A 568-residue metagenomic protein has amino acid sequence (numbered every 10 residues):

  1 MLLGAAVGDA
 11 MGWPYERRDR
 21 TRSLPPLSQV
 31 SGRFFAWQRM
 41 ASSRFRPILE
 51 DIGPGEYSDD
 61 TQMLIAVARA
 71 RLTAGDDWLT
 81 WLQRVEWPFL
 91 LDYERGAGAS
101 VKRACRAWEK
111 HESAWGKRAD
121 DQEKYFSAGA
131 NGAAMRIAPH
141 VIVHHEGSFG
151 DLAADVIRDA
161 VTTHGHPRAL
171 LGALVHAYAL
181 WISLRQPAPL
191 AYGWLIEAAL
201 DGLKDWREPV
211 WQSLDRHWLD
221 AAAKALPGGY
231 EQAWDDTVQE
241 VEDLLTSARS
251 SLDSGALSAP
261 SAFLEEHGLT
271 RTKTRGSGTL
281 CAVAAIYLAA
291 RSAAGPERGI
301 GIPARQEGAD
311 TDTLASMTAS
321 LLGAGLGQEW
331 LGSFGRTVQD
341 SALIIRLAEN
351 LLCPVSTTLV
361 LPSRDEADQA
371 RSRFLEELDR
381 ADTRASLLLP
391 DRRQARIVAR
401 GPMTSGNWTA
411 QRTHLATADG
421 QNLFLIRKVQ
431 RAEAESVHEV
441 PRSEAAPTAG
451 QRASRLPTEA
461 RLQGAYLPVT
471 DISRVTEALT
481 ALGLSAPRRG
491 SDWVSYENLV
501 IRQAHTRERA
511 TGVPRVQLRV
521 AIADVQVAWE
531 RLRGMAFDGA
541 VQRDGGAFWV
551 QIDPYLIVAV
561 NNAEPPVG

Functional and structural regions predicted by a protein language model:
M1-R455: Structured, active/binding-site neighborhoods that engage oxygen-rich ligands
M403-W408, P487-S491, Q542-G545: Short, ordered beta-strand-loop transition motifs
Q451-T476, V516-L518, E564-G568: N-terminal beta-strand motif that seeds the catalytic metal site of vicinal oxygen chelate
A460-T470, S495, R507-R533, G546-Y555: Vicinal oxygen chelate
T470-S485, A528-G534: Amphipathic alpha-helical segments
R474, G490-V494: Short glycine/proline-centered loop/turn elements that form peptide/ligand docking sites
R489, R533-G568: Vicinal oxygen chelate
V500-A504, E508-G512, Y555-A559, P566-V567: Short, charged/polar, Gly/Pro-enriched secondary-structure boundary elements
